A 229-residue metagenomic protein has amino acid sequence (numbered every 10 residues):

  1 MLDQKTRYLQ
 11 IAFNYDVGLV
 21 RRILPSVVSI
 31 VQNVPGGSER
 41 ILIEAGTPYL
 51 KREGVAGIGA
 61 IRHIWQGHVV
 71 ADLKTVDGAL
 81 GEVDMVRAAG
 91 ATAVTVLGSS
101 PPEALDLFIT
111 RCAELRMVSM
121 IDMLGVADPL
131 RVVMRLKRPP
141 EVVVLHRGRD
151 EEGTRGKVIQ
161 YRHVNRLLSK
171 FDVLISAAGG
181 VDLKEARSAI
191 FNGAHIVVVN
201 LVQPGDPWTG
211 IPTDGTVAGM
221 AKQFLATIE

Functional and structural regions predicted by a protein language model:
M1-A71, T75-L80, P212-Q223: Conserved N-terminal beta1-alpha1 strand-loop-helix module at the mouth
L2-L9, G81, M85-D172: Conserved anion-binding
R7-F13, I41-A45, V69-L73, V94-V96 (+4 more regions): Hydrophobic faces of well-ordered beta-strands that scaffold small-molecule active sites in alpha/beta enzyme cores
Y15-L19, T47-R52, V76-G78, P101-E103 (+4 more regions): Short, small-residue-enriched loops and turns at beta-alpha junctions that line or gate enzyme active sites
V28, I58-H63, F108-R116, R162-K170 (+1 more regions): Surface-exposed amphipathic alpha-helices with a cationic face
I30, I64, A89, R138 (+2 more regions): Structural motif
F108, I190, V199-E229: C-terminal helical cap(s) of enzyme catalytic domains, especially alpha/beta-barrels
E141-I211: Active-site/ligand-binding-proximal alpha/beta "capping" segment
